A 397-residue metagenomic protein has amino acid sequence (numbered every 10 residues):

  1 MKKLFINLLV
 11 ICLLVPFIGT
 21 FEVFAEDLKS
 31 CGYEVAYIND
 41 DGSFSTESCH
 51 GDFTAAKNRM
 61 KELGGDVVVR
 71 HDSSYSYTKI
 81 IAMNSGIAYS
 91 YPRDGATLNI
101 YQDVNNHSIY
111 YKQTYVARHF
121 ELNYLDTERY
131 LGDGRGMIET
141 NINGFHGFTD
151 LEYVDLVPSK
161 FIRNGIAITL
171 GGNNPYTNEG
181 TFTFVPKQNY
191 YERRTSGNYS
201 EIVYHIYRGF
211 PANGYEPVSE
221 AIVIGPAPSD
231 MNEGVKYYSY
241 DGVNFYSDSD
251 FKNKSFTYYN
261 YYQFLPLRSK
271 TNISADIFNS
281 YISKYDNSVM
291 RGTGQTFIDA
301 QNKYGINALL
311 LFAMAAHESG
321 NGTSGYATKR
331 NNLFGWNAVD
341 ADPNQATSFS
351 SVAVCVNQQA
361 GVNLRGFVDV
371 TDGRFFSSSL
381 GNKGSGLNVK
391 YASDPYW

Functional and structural regions predicted by a protein language model:
M1-I6: Positively charged n-region of N-terminal signal peptides that target proteins for export
N7, I11-L14: Hydrophobic alpha-helical membrane-embedded or membrane-associated segments
L14-V15, R330: Hydrophobic alpha-helical membrane context
V15-C31: Sec-dependent signal peptide cleavage junction
E26-L310, N321-W397: Catalytic cores of secreted/periplasmic lytic hydrolases that degrade extracellular macromolecules
E318: Pyridoxal 5′-phosphate
